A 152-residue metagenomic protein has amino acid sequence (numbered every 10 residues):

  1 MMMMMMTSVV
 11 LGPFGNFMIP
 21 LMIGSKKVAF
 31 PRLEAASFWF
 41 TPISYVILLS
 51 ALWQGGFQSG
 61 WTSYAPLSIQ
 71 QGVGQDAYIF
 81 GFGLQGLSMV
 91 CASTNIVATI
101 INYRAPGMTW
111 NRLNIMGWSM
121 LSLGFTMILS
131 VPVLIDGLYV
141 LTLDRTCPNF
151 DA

Functional and structural regions predicted by a protein language model:
M1-A152: Membrane-embedded and interfacial regions of multi-pass energy-transducing membrane proteins
